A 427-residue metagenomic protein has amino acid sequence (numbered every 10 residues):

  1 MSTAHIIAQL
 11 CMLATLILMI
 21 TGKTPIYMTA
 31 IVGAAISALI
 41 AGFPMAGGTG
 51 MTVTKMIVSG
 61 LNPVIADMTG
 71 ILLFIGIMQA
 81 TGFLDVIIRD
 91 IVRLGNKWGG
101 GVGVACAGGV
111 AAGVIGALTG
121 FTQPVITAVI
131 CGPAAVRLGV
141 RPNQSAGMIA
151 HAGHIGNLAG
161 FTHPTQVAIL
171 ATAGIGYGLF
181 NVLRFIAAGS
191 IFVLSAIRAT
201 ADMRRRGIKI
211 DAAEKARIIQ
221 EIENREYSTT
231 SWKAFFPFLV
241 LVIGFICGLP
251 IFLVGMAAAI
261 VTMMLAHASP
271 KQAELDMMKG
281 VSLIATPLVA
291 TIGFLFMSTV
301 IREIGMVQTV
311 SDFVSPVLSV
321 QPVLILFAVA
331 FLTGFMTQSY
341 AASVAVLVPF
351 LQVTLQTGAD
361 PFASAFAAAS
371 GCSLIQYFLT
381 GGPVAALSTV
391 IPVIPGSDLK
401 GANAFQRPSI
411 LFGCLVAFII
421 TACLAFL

Functional and structural regions predicted by a protein language model:
M1-A4, T21-G22, V53-V64, G174-I186 (+4 more regions): Interfacial loop-to-helix junctions that mark the boundaries of transmembrane helices in multi-pass membrane
S2-M12, A30, I36-P44, V182-D276 (+2 more regions): Long, contiguous bundles of hydrophobic transmembrane helices that form the permeation core of multi-pass
T3-I6, S59-I65, I91-G108, R137-S145 (+4 more regions): Membrane-interfacial loop-to-helix junctions in multi-pass transporters
L16-K23, I75, A111-G120, A150-N157 (+3 more regions): Transmembrane alpha-helix interface/packing and boundary motifs in multi-pass membrane proteins, characterized by
M28, G50-D85, Q272-Q308, V323 (+1 more regions): Core transmembrane alpha-helical segments of multi-pass membrane transporters/permeases
D67-G70, G95-G132, S319-S370: Hydrophobic alpha-helical transmembrane segments of multi-pass integral membrane proteins, predominantly secondary
L73, I87-R89, T122-A134, T162-G174 (+2 more regions): Re-entrant/interfacial helical elements at transmembrane boundaries that shape and gate the permeation pathway
P133-S228, D360-A369, V384-L427: Membrane-core helix-loop-helix motifs of multi-pass transport proteins
